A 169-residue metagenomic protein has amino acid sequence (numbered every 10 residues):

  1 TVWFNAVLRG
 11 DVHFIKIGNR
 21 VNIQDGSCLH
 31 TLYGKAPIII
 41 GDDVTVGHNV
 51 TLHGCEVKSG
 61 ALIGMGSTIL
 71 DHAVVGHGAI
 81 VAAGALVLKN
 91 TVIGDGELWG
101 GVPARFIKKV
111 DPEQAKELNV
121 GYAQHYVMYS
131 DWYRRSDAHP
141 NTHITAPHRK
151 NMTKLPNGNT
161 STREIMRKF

Functional and structural regions predicted by a protein language model:
T1, N5-R9, K35: N-terminal first-folded block
D11, I17-N19, D25-I40, H48-M166: Glycine-rich hexapeptide-repeat left-handed beta-helix
T45: Short proline/glycine- and basic residue-enriched helix-capping loop/turn segments at helix->loop/beta transitions
